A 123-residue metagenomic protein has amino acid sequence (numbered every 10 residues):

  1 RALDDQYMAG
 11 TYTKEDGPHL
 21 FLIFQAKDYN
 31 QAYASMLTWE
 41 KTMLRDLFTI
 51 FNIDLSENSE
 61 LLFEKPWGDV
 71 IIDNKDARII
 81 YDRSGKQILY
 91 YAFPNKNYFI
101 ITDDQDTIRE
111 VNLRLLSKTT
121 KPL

Functional and structural regions predicted by a protein language model:
R1-L123: Soluble, non-membrane globular domain cores that form compact, hydrophobic packing and curved binding surfaces
